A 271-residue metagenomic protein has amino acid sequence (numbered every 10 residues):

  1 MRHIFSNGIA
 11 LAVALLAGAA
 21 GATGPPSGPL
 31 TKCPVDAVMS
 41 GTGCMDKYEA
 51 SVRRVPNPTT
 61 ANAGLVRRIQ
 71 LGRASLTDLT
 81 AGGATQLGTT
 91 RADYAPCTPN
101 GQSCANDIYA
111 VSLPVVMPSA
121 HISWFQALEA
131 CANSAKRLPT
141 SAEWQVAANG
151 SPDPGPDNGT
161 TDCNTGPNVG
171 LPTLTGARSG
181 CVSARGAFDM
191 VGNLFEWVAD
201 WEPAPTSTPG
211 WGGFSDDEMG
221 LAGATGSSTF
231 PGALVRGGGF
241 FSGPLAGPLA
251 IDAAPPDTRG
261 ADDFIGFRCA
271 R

Functional and structural regions predicted by a protein language model:
M1-I9: Bacterial N-terminal signal peptides that target proteins for export
G8-G18: Bacterial N-terminal signal peptides
A20-A22: Boundary at the C-terminal end of the N-terminal hydrophobic targeting segment
G24-K32: Boundary/junction segments of secreted and surface-exposed precursor proteins
K32-D157, D162-F188: Short aromatic-cysteine micro-motif
L194-R271: Surface-exposed recognition segments
